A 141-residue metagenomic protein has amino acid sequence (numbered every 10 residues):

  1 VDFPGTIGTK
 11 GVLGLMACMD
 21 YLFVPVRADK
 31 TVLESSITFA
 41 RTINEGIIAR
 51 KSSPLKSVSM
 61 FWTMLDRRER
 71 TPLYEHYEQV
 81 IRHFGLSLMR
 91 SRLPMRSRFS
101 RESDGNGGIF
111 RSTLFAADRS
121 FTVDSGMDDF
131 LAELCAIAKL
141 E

Functional and structural regions predicted by a protein language model:
V1: Conserved P-loop NTPase "ATPase switch" module shared by AAA+ and STAND
P4-S91: Conserved catalytic-core segment of NTP-binding enzymes
F39, F130-E133: Hydrophobic side chains in well-ordered alpha-helices of soluble proteins
R90-L93, D104: His/Asp/Glu-enriched short active-site or ligand-binding loop at hydrolase and phosphoryl-transfer sites
R101-F130: C-terminal boundary of histidine-terminating zinc-finger modules
L134-E141: Short, hydrophobic alpha-helical segments
